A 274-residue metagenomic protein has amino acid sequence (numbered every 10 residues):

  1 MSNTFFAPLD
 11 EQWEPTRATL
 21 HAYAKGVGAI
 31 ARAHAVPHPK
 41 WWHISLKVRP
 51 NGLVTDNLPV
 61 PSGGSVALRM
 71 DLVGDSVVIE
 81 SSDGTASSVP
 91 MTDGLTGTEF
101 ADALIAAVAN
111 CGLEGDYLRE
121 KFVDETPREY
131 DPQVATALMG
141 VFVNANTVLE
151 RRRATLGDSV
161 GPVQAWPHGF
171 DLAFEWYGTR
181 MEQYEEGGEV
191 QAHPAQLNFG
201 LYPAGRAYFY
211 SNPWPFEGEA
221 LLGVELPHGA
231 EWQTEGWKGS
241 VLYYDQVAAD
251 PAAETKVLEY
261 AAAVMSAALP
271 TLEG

Functional and structural regions predicted by a protein language model:
S2-S65: N-terminal ordered "arm"
L46-E120: Long, hydrophobic/aromatic-enriched structural stretches that serve as scaffold segments
V60-R69, E99, W232-T234, S240-A248 (+1 more regions): Ser/Thr/Asn(+Pro)-rich, low-complexity disordered segments
D75-V89, L118-Q133, E235-Q246: Glycine-rich, often proline-containing surface loops adjacent to acidic residues and nearby aromatics that form
A106-Y117, N144-S159, G218, L269-L272: Secondary-structure boundary elements
P127-P203, Y208: Aromatic/basic-lined ligand-recognition segments that form π-stacking hydrophobic pockets flanked by Lys/Arg to engage
H193-S240: Low-complexity, glycine/alanine/valine/leucine- and proline-rich hydrophobic stretches
E235-G274: TerminUS-proximal long segments
